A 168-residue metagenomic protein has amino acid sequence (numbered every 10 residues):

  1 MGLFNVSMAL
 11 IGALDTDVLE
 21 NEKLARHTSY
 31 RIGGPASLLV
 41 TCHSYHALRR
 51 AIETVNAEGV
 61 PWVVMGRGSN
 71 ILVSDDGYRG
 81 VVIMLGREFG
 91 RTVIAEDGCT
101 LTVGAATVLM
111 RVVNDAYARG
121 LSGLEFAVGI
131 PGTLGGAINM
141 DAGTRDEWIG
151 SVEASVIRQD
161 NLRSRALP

Functional and structural regions predicted by a protein language model:
G2-L134: Anion-binding (especially nucleotide phosphate/pyrophosphate-binding) glycine-rich loop and adjoining beta-alpha core
V40-Y45, L72-G90, N139-P168: Structural signature of FAD isoalloxazine-binding scaffolds in flavoprotein oxidoreductases
